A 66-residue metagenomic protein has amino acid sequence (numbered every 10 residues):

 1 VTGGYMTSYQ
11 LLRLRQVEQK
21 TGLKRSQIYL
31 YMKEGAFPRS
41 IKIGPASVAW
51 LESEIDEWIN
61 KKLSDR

Functional and structural regions predicted by a protein language model:
T2-Q27, Y31, E54, N60-L63: Polyanion-binding surface elements
E34-I41: Short, solvent-exposed alpha-helical "recognition" segments
I41-S47: Short Lys/Arg-enriched helix C-cap and helix-to-coil transition segments that create basic nucleic-acid-contact patches
